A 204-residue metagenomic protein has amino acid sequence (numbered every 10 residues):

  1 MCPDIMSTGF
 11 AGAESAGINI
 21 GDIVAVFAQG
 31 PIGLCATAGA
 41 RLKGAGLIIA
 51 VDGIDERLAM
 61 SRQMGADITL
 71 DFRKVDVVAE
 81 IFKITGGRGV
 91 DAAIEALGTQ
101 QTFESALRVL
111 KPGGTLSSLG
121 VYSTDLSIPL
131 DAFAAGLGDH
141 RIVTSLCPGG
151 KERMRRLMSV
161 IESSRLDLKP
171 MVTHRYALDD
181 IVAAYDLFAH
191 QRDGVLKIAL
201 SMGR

Functional and structural regions predicted by a protein language model:
M1-V75, A79: Mid-domain Rossmann-like dinucleotide-binding core that forms the NAD(H)/NADP(H) cofactor-binding site
D4, D52-G53, F72-D76, L97-G98 (+2 more regions): Short beta->alpha linker loops
M6-G9, G33, V78, V90 (+2 more regions): A general structural signal for well-ordered alpha-helical segments in protein cores
S15-I20, L42-K43, A59-R141: Glycine-rich cofactor phosphate-binding loops and adjacent beta1-alpha1 units of small-molecule cofactor enzyme domains
A25-Q29, A50-V51, L70, D91-A96 (+3 more regions): Glycine- and other small-residue-rich loops at beta-strand/loop junctions that grip anionic moieties
F82-K83, G87, T124-H174, V182-A183: C-terminal substrate-binding/catalytic core of Rossmann-like NAD(P)-dependent dehydrogenases/reductases
E104-R108, P112, K151-R204: C-terminal hydrophobic helical "lid"/dimerization subdomain of Rossmann-like NAD(P)H-dependent oxidoreductases
